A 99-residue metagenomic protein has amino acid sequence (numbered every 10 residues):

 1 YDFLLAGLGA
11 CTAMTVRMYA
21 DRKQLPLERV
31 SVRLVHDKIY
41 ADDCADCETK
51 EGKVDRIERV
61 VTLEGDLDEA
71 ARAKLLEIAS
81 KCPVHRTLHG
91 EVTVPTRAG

Functional and structural regions predicted by a protein language model:
Y1-A6, M14-G99: Extended beta-strand/beta-hairpin segments
